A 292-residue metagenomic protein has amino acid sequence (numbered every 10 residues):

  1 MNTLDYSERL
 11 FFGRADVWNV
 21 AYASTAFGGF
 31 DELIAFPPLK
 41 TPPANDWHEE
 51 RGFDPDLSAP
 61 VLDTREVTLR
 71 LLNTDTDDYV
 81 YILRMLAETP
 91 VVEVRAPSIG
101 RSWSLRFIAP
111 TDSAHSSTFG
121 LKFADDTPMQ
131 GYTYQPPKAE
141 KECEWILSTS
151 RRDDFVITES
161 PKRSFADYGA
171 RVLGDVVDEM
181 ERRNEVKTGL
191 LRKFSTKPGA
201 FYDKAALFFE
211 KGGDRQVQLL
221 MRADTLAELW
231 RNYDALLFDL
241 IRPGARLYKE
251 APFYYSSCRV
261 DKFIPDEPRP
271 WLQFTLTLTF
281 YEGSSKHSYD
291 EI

Functional and structural regions predicted by a protein language model:
M1-I292: Extracellular/virion structural assembly segments
